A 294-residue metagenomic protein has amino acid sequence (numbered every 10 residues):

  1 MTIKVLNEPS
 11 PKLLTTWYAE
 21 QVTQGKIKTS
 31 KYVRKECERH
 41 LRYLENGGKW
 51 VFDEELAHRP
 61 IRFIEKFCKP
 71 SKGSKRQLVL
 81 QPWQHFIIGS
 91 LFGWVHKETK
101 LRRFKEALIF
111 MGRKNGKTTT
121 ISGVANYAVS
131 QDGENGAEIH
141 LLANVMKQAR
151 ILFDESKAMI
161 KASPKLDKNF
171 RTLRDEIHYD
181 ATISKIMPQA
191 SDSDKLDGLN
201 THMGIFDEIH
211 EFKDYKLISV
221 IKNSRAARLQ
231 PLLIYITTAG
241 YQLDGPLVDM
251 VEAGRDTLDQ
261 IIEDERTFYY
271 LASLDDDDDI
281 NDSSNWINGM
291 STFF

Functional and structural regions predicted by a protein language model:
T2-F294: Phosphate/NTP-binding elements of NTP-utilizing enzymes
